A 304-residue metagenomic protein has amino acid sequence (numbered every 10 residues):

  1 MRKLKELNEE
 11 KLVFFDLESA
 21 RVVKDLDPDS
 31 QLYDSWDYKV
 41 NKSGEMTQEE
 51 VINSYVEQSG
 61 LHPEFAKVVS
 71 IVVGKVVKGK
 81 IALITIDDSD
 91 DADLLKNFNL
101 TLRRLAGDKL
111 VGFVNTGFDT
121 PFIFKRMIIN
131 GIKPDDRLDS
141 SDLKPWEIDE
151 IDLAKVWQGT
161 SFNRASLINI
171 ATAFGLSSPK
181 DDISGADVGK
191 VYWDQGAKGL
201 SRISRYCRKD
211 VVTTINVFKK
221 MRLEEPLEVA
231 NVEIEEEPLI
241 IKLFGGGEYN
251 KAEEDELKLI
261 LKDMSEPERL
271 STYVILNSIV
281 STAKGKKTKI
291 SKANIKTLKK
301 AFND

Functional and structural regions predicted by a protein language model:
M1-K3, N130-G131: Short, motif-level signal for alpha-helix interfacial/capping segments enriched in acidic residues and aromatics/proline
R2-K125: Conserved non-catalytic scaffold segment of RNase H-like nuclease domains
E9-E10, A66-S70, G74-I86, G107-R205 (+2 more regions): Metal-dependent phosphoesterase core characteristic of DEDDh/y 3'-5' exonuclease domains
L61-E64, S204-R208, D263-P267: Structural motif
V232-I240: C-terminal accessory extensions appended to soluble enzyme cores
I241-D304: Short amphipathic alpha-helical interaction elements located at domain edges and within/adjacent to intrinsically
